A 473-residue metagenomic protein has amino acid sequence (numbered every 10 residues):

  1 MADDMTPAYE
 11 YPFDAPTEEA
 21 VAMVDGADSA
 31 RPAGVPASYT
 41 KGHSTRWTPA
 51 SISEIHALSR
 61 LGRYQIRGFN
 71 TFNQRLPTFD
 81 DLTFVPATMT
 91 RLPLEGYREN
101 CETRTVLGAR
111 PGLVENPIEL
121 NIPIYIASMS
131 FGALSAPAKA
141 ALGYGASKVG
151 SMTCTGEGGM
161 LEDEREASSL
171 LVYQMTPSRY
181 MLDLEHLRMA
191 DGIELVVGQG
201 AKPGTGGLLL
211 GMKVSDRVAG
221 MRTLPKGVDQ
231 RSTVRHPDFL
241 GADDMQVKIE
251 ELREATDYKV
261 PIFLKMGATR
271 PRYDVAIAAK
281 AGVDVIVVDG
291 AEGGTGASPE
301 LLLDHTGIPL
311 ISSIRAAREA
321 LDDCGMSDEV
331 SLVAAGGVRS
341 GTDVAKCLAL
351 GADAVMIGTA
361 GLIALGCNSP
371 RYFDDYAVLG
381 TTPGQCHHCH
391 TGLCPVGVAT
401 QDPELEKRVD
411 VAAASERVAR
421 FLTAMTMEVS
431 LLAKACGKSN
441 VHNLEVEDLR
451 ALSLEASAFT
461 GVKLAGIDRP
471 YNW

Functional and structural regions predicted by a protein language model:
M1-I124, S128, A133-Y144, S151-M152 (+6 more regions): Conserved, well-structured core domains of diverse proteins
S128, T155-E157, M175, V197-Q199 (+3 more regions): A cross-domain feature marking catalytic cores of carbohydrate-active enzymes and several ubiquitous metabolic/repair
G150-S151, A190, V283, A352 (+1 more regions): A structural motif
T153-C154, I193, I286, V355: Hydrophobic residues within beta-strands of alpha/beta enzymes
G156-G158, Y258-F263, S327, C436-V446: Flexible, glycine/charged-enriched surface loops at secondary-structure junctions
M189, E194-V196, A201-L224, H390-E406 (+2 more regions): Mobile "lid/hinge" segments at catalytic clefts and subdomain interfaces of large enzymes
R231, H236-E406: Glycine-rich phosphate/ribose-binding loops and adjacent secondary-structure elements that form binding surfaces
R339, A352, A360, P370-Y372 (+4 more regions): Catalytic or ion-coupling anion/metal-binding cores of large enzyme and transporter domains
